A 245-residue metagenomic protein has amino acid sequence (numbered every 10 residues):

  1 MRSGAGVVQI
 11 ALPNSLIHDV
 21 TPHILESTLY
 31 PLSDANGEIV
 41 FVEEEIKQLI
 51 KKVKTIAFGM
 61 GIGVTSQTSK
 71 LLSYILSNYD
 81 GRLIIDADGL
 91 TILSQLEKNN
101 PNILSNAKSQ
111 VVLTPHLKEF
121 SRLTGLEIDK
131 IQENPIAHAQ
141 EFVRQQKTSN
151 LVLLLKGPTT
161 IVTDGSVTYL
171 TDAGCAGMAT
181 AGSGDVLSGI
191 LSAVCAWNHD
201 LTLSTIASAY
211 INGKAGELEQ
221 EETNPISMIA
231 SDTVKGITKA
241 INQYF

Functional and structural regions predicted by a protein language model:
M1-I84, T91-V112, L117-F245: Small-residue (G/A/S/T)-rich helix-start motifs and N-terminal tracts that mark the onset
